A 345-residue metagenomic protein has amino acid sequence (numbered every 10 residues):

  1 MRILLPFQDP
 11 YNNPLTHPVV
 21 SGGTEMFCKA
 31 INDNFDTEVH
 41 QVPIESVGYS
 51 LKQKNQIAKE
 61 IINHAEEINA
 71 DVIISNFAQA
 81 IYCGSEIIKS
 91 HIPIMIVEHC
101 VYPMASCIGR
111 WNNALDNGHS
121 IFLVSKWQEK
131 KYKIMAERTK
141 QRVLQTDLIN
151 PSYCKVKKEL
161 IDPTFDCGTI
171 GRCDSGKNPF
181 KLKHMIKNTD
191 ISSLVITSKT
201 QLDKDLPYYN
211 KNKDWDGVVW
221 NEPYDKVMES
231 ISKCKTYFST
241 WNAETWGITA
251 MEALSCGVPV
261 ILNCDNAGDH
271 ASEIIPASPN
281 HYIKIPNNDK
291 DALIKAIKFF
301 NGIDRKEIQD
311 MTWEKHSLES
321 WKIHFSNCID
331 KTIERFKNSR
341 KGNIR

Functional and structural regions predicted by a protein language model:
S75-A80, E98: Short His-centered aromatic/hydrophobic patch
A105-Q141: A short, active-site helix/loop in glycosyltransferases that binds the activated sugar's phosphate group
Y153, N287-D291, K298-R345: A charged, aromatic-enriched C-terminal amphipathic alpha-helix characteristic of glycosyltransferases across folds
K158-K177, K183-N188, S193-L194: Conserved donor-binding/catalytic core segment of Leloir-type glycosyltransferases
D205-P223, M228: Nucleotide-activated donor-binding/catalytic signature segment of Leloir-type glycosyltransferases, i.e., the conserved
W241-N242: Aromatic "clamp/platform" in nucleotide-sugar-dependent glycosyltransferases that forms part of the donor/acceptor
P259-N266: Short hydrophobic beta-strand element within catalytic cores of glycosyltransferases and related nucleotide-activated
H270-A296: Change "using UDP/GDP/dTDP sugars" to "using nucleotide sugars
